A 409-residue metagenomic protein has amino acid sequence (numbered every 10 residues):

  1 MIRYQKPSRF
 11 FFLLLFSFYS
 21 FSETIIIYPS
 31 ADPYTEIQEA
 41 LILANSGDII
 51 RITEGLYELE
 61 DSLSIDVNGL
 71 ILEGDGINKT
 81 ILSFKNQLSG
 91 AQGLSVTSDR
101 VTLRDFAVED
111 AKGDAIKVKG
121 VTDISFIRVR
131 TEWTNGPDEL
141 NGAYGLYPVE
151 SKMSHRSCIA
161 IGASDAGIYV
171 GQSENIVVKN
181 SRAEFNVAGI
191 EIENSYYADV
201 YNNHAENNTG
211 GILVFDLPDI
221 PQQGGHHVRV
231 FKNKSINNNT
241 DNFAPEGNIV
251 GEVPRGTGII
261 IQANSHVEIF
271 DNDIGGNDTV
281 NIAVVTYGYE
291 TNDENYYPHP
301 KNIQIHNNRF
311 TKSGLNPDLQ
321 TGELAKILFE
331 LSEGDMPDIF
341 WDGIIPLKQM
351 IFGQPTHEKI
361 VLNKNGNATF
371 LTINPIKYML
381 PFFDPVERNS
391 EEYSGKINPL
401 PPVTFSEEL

Functional and structural regions predicted by a protein language model:
R3-L13: Sec-dependent signal peptide recognition, specifically the positively charged N-region followed immediately by
S17-S20: N-terminal signal peptide c-region/cleavage motif recognized by signal peptidases
I25-T53: Acidic Gly/Asp/Thr-rich repetitive segments characteristic of extracellular carbohydrate-active and adhesion proteins
I26-T35, G69-G113, N135: Right-handed parallel beta-helix/beta-spiral solenoid domain characteristic of secreted/periplasmic
I37-L43, E58-V67, L72, S83 (+4 more regions): Short, T/G/N/S-enriched strand-turn elements that build extracellular solenoid repeat scaffolds
E60, F84-L94, D110-K117, D138-E150 (+7 more regions): Extracellular beta-strand/beta-solenoid scaffold signature
D75-N78, D99-D110, T122-N135, K152-S164 (+5 more regions): Right-handed parallel beta-helix
E290, N295-L409: Acidic, glycine- and Ser/Thr-rich low-complexity intrinsically disordered tracts in extracellular/secreted proteins
